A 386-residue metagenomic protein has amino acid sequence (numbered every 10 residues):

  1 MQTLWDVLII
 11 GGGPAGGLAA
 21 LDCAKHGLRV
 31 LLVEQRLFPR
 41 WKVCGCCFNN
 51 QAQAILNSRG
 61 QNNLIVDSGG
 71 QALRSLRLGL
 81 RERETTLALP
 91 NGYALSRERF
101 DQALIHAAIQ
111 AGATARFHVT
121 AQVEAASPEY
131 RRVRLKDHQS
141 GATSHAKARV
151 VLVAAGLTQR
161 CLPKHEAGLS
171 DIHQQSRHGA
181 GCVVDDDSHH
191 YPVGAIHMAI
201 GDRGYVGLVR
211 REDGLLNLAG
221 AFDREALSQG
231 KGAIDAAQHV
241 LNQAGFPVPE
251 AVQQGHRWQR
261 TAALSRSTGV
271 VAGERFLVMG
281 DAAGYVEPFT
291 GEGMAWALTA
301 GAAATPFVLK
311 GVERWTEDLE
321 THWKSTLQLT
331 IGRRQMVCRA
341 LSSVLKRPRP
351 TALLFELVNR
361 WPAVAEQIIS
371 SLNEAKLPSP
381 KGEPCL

Functional and structural regions predicted by a protein language model:
Q2-A15: Beta1/beta-strand and adjacent pyrophosphate-binding region of the FAD-binding site in flavoprotein oxidoreductases
G13-P14, F38, L157: Residue-level detector of alpha-helix initiation sites
A24-V43: Glycine-rich FAD pyrophosphate-binding loop
L37-N57: Conserved N-terminal glycine-rich FAD pyrophosphate-binding loop of Rossmann-like flavoproteins
A52-I105: A conserved beta-strand/loop capping segment in the N-terminal third of enzymes that catalyze redox or closely related
A94, A226-V308: FAD/FMN-dependent oxidoreductases across multiple families
A107-P247: Predominantly flavin-linked oxidoreductase catalytic cores and closely associated redox partners
P306-L386: C-terminal helical "tail/cap" subdomain of flavin- and related membrane-associated enzymes
